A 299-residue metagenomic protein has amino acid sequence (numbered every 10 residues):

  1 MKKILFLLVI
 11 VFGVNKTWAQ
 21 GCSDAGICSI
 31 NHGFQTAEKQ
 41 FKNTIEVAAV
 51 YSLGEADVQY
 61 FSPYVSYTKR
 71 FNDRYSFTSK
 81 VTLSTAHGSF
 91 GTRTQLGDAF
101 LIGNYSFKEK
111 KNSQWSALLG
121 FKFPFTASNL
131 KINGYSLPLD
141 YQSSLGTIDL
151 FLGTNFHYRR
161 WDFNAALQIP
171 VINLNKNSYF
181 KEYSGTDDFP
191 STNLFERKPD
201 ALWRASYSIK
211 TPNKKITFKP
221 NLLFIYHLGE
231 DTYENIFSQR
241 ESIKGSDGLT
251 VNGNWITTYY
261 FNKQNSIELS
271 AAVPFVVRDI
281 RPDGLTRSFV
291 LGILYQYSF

Functional and structural regions predicted by a protein language model:
W18-E46: Outer-membrane beta-barrel biogenesis signature
E46, P190-F299: Outer membrane beta-barrel transmembrane domains
A49-E55, K69, V81-H87, F107 (+7 more regions): Transmembrane beta-strands of outer-membrane beta-barrel pores
V58-P63, S89-T94, S128-S136, Q168 (+3 more regions): Outer-membrane beta-barrel translocator domains and adjoining extracellular loop/strand segments of Gram-negative
Q59-P63, T94-A99, S113, S144-L150 (+4 more regions): Residues that define the transmembrane beta-barrel architecture of outer-membrane proteins
S66-T68, N104-S106, G153-H157, N164-A166 (+3 more regions): Transmembrane beta-barrel domains of outer membrane proteins
R74-F77, K110-W115, R160-A165, N213-F218 (+1 more regions): Repeated loop/turn-to-beta-strand initiation elements of outer-membrane beta-barrel proteins
R93-F195: Outer-membrane pore/translocation modules
